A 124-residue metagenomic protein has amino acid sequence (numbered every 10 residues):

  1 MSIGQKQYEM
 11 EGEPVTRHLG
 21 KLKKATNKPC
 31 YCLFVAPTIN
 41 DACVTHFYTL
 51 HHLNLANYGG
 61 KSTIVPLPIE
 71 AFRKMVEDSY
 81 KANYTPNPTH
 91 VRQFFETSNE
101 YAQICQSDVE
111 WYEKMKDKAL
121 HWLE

Functional and structural regions predicted by a protein language model:
M1-K118, W122-L123: Catalytic core segments in nucleotide and nucleic-acid processing enzymes
